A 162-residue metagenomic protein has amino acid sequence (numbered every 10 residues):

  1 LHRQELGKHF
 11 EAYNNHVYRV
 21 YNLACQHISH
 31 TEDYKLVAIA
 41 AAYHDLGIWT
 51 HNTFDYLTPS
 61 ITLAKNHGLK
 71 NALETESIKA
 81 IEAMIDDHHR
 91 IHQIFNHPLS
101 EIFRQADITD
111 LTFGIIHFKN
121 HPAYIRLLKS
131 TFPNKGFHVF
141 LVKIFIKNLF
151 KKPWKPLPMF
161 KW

Functional and structural regions predicted by a protein language model:
E5-E32, Y43, L73, R90-W162: Divalent metal-dependent phosphate-bond-processing catalytic cores, especially two-metal-ion Mg2+/Mn2+ enzymes that act
F10, T50, F54, N71: Short gly/ser-rich anion-binding loops that grip negatively charged ligand groups
V20-A24, D55-N71: An active-site-proximal "capping" alpha-helix that borders the catalytic cofactor pocket
Y34-H51, S60, I81-H89: His-Asp-centered metal-binding catalytic motifs of divalent-metal-dependent phosphohydrolases/nucleases
A64, D86-D87, D107-I108: Hydrophobic alpha-helical segments of small multi-pass membrane proteins
